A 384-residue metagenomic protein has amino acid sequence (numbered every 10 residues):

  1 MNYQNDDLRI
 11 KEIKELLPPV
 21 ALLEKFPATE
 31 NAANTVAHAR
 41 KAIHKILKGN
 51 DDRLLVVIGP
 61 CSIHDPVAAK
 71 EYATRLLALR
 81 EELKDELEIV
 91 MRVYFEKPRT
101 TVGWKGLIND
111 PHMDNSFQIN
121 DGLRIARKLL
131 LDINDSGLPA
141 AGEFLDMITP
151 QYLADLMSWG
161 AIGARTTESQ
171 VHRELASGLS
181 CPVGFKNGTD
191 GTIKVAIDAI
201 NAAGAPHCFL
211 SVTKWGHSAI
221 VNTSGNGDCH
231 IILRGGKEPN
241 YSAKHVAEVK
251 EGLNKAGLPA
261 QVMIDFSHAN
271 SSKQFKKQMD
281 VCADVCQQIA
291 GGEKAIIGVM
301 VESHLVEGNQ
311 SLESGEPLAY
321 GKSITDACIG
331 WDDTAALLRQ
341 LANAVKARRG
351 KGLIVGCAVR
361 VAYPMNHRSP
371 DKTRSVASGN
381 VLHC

Functional and structural regions predicted by a protein language model:
N2-D6, E86-Y241, H245-V246, H268-A269 (+6 more regions): Active-site-facing alpha/beta catalytic cores
I10-L47: N- or domain-start disorder-to-order transition segments that initiate the globular core
L55-A68, D326: Conserved phosphate/anionic-ligand binding catalytic regions in large, soluble enzymes, centered on
G59, I264, G330: Conserved, mostly hydrophobic/aromatic
H304-R349: Internal helix-turn-beta structural module
Y363-H367, D371, H383: Intrinsic-disorder-associated, low-complexity terminal segments enriched in Asp/Asn/His/Tyr and depleted of Lys/Arg
